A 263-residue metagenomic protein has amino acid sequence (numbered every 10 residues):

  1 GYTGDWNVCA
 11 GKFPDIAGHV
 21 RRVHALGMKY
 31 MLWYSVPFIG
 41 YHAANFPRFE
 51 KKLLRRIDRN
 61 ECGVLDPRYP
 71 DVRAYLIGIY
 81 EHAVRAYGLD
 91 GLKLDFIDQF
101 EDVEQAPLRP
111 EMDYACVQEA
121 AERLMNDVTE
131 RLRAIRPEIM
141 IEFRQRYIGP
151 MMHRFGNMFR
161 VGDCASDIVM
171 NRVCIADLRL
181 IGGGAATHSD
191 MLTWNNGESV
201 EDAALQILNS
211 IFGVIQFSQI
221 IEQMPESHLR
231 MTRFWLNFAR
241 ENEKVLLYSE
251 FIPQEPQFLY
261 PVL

Functional and structural regions predicted by a protein language model:
G1, L76-P110: Active-site groove signature of glycoside hydrolases
Y2-P14, D58-I77, P107-E122, W194: The substrate-binding groove and active-site-proximal loops of carbohydrate-active enzymes, especially glycoside
T3-K12, F38-R59, P107, G156-A165: Aromatic- and acidic-residue-enriched segments that line the glycan-binding/catalytic groove of carbohydrate-active
D15-V23, M28, D113-I139: Alpha-helix-loop-beta-strand connector modules within alpha/beta enzyme cores
I16, R21, K29-Y87, C174-D177: Active-site-adjacent "subsite" loops/lids of carbohydrate-active enzymes
V23, L76, D95, I141 (+1 more regions): Conserved, mostly hydrophobic/aromatic
Y30-Y34, L92-L94, I141-F143, F217: Hydrophobic faces of well-ordered beta-strands that scaffold small-molecule active sites in alpha/beta enzyme cores
A120-L263: Active-site-proximal substrate-binding groove within the catalytic cores of carbohydrate-active enzymes
